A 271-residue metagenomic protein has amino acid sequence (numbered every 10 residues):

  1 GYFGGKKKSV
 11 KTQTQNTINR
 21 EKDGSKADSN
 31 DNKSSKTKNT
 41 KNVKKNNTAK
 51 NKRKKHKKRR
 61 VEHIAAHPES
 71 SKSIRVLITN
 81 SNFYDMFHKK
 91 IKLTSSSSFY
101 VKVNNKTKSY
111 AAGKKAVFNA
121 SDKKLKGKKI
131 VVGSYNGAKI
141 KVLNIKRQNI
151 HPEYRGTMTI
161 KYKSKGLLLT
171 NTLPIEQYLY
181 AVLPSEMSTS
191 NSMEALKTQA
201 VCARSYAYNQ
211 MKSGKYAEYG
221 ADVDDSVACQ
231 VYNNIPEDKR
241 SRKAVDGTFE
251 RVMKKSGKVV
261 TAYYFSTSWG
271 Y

Functional and structural regions predicted by a protein language model:
G1-Y271: Conserved, single-site charged/polar hotspot
